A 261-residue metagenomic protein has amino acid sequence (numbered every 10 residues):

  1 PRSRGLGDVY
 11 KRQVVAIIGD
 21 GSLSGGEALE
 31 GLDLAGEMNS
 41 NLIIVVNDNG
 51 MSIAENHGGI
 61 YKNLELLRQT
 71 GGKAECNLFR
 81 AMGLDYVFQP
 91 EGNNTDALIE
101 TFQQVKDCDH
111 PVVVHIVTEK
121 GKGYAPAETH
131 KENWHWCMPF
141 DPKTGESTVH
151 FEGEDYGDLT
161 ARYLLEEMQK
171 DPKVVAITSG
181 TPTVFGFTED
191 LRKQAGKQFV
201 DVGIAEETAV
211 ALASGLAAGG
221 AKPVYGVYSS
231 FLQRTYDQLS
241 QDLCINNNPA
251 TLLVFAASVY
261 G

Functional and structural regions predicted by a protein language model:
P1-L6, Y10: Single conserved hydrophobic/aromatic residue that forms the stacking wall/gate of nucleotide- or nucleobase-binding
K11-G25, L42-V45, V175-I177, Q198 (+2 more regions): A short, small-residue-rich loop immediately preceding and capping a beta-strand
K11-R12, G58-Q104, V149, G219-A221 (+2 more regions): Conserved thiamine diphosphate
I18-S22, P90-N93, T178-T181, F199-A211 (+2 more regions): Active-site nucleophile and cofactor-binding loops and adjacent substrate-binding regions of central metabolic enzymes
S24, G31, G36-N63, L67-T70 (+1 more regions): Mobile "lid/hinge" segments at catalytic clefts and subdomain interfaces of large enzymes
F79, Q89-F102, K106, G145-E189: Cofactor-pocket helix-loop regions in the catalytic cores of large enzyme subunits
N93-T148: Terminal amphipathic helices with adjacent charged low-complexity linkers/tails
N133, D201, E206-A211, G215 (+1 more regions): Flexible glycine/proline-rich, aromatic-decorated loop/lid segments
